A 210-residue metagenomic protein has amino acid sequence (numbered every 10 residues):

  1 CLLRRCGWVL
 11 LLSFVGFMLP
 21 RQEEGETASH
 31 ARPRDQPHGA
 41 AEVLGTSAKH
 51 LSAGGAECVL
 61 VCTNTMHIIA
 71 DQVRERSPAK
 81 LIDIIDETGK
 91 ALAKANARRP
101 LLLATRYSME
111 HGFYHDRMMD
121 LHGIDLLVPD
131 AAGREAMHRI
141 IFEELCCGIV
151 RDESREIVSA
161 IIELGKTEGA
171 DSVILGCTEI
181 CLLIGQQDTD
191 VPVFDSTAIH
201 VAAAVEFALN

Functional and structural regions predicted by a protein language model:
C1-N210: Non-catalytic structural scaffold of enzyme domains
